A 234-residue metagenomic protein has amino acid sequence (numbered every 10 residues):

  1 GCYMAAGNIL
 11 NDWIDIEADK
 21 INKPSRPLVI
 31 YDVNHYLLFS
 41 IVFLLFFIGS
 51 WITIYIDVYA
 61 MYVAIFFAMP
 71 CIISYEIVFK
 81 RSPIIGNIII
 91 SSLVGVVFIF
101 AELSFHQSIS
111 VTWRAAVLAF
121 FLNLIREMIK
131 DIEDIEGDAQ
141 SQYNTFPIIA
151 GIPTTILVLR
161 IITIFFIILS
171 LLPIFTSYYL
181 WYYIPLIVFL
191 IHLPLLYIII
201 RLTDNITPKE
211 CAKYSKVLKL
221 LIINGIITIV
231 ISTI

Functional and structural regions predicted by a protein language model:
G1, S50-I54, I73, I77 (+3 more regions): Membrane-embedded alpha-helical segments of multi-pass transporters/permeases
G1-I48, A119-P173, K209: Solvent-exposed interhelical
G1-L10, P70-I77, V96, V117-I132 (+1 more regions): Transmembrane alpha-helical segments that form the membrane-embedded catalytic/substrate-channel core of multi-pass
P27-S110, R114: Intramembrane alpha-helical segments
F43-F46, M69-I72, V94-G95, A119 (+3 more regions): Residue-level recognition of pore/gate-forming positions within transmembrane alpha-helices of multi-pass
I99-S108, I168, I223-I234: Hydrophobic alpha-helical transmembrane segments in multi-pass integral membrane proteins
Q107-V117, Y178-P185: Juxtamembrane helix-entry segments on the extracytoplasmic side of multipass membrane proteins
T176-I234: Extended hydrophobic alpha-helices typical of membrane-associated regions
